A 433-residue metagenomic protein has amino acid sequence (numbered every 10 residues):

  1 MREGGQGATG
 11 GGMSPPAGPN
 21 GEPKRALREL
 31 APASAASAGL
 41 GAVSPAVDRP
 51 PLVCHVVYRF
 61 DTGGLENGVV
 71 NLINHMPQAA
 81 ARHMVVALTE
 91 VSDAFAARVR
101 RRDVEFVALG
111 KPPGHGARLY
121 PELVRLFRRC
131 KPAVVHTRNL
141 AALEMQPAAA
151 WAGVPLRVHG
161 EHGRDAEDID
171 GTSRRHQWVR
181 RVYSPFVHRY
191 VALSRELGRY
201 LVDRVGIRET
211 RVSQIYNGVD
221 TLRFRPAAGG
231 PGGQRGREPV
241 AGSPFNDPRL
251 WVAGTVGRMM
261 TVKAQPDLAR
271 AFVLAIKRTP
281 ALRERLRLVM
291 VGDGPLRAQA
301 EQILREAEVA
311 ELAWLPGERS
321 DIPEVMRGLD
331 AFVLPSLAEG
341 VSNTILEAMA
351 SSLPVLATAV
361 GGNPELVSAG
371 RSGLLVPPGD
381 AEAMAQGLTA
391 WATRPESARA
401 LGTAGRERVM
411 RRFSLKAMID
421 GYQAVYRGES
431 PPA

Functional and structural regions predicted by a protein language model:
R25, P32, L40, A46-P51 (+3 more regions): N-terminal strand-loop element at the rim of the active site of nucleotide-sugar-dependent glycosyltransferases
G63-N71, W251, T255-K277, P295-Q302 (+3 more regions): A conserved mid-protein helix/loop that constitutes part of the nucleotide-sugar donor-binding site
V107, P185-R235: Donor nucleotide-sugar binding/catalytic pocket of nucleotide-sugar-dependent glycosyltransferases
E301-G317: Nucleotide-activated donor-binding/catalytic signature segment of Leloir-type glycosyltransferases, i.e., the conserved
E318, L337: Aromatic "clamp/platform" in nucleotide-sugar-dependent glycosyltransferases that forms part of the donor/acceptor
P354-A357, V367: Short hydrophobic beta-strand element within catalytic cores of glycosyltransferases and related nucleotide-activated
A359, A369-G370, L374-A381, A390-P395: Conserved acidic donor-binding segment of nucleotide-sugar-dependent glycosyltransferases
A383, A390, S397-R411, M418-A424: A short, well-ordered alpha-helix in the C-terminal region of glycosyltransferases
